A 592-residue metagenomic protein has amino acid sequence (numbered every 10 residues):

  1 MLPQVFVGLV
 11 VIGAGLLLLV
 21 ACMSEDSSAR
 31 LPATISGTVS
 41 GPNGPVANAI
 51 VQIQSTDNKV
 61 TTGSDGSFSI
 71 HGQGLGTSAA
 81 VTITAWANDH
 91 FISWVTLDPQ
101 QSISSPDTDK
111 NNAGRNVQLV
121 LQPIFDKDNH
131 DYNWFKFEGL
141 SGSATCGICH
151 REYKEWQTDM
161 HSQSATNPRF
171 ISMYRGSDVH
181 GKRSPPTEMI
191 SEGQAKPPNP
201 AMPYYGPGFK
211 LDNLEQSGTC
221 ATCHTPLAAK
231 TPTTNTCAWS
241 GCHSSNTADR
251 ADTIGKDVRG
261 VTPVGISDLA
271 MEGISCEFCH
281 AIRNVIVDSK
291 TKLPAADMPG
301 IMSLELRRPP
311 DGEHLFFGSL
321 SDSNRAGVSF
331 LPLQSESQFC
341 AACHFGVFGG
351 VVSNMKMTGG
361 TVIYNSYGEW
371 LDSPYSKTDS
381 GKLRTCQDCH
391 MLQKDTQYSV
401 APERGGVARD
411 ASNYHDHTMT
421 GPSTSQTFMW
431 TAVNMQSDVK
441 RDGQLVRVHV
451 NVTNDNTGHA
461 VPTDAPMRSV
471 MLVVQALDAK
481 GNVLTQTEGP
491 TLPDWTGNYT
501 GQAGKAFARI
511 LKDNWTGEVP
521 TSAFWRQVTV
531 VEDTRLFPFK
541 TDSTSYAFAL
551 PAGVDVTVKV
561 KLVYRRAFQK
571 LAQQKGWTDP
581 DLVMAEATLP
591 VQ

Functional and structural regions predicted by a protein language model:
G8-V20: Bacterial N-terminal signal peptides
C22-T34, V439-G443: Beta-strand-rich domain onsets/edges
P32-I50, G74: Structural motif
S40, S69-H71, S78-A80, T84-A144 (+4 more regions): Sequence context of c-type cytochrome heme-c attachment sites
A49-I53, V81-I83, L472: Hydrophobic beta-strand segments
I50, S55-G72: Short, acidic Ser/Thr/Gly-rich low-complexity loop/linker segments typical of extracellular and cell-surface proteins
H71-G74, L550: Short, flexible loop/turn segments at beta-strand junctions in immunoglobulin-like and fibronectin type III
L371-D388, L392-Q592: Short, conserved sequence motifs used for protein processing/export or organelle targeting and for catalysis
